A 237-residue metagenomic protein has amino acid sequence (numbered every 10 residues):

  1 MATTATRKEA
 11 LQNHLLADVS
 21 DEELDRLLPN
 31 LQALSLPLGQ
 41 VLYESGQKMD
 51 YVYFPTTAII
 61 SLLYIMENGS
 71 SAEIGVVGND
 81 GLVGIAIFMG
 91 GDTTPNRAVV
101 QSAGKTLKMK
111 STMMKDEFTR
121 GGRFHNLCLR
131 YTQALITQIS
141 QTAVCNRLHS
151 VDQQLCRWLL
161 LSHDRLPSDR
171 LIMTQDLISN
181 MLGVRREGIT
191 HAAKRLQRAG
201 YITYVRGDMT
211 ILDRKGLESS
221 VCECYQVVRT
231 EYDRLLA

Functional and structural regions predicted by a protein language model:
M1-P37, L82, I87-F88: Cyclic nucleotide-binding regulatory module and flanking cytosolic helices
L24, L82, M114-K115, L217: A generic structural signal for short hydrophobic patches within well-formed alpha-helices
V41-S102: Cyclic nucleotide-binding regulatory domains
Q101-A103, E117-G183: Polybasic "coupling" helices that flank or enter modular domains
M114, I136, Y201-I202: Alpha-helical bundle regulatory/interaction domains
L161-A237: Phosphate-/nucleic-acid-contacting segments
